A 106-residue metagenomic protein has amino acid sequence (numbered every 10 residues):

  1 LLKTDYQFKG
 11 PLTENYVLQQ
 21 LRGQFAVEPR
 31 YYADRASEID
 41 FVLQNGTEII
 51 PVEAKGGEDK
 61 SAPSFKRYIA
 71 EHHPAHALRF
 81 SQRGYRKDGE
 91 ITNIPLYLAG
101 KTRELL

Functional and structural regions predicted by a protein language model:
L1-L106: A cross-kingdom feature that marks ATP-driven nucleic-acid transaction machinery
